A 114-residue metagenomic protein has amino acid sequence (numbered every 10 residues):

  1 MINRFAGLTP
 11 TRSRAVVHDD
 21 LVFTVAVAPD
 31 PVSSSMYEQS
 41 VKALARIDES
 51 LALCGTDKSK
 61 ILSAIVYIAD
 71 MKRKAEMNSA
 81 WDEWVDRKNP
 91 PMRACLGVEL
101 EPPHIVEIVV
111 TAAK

Functional and structural regions predicted by a protein language model:
M1-L62, I68-K114: N-terminal presequence-like segments and the immediate start of the first folded domain
